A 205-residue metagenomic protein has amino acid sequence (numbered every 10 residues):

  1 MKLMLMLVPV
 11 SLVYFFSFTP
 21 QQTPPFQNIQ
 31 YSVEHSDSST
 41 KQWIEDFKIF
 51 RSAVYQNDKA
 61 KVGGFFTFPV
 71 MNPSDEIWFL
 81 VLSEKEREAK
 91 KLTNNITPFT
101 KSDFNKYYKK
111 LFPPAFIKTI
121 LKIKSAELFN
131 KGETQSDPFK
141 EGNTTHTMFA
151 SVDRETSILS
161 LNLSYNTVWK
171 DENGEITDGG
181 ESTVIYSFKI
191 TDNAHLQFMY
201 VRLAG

Functional and structural regions predicted by a protein language model:
M1-P25: Bacterial Sec-dependent N-terminal signal peptides
F15-F16, S32, A53-Q56, K109: Compositionally biased, intrinsically disordered low-complexity regions enriched in proline and serine
T23-D46, G64-G205: C-terminal-biased regions
I49-K61: Short helix-adjacent coil turns
